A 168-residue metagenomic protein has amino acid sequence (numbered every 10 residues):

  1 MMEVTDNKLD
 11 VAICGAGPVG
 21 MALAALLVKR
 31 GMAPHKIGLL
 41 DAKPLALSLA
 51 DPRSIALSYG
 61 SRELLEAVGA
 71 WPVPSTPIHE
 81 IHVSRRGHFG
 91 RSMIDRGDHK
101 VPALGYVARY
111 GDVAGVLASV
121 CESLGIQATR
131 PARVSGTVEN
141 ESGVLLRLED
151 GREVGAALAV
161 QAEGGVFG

Functional and structural regions predicted by a protein language model:
E3-G17, G38: Beta1/beta-strand and adjacent pyrophosphate-binding region of the FAD-binding site in flavoprotein oxidoreductases
E3-T5, G31, E153: Short, flexible hinge/linker loops that cap or flank conserved catalytic cores
N7-L9, P34-K36, V144, A157-L158: Nucleotide donor/acceptor-binding cores
A12, K36-G38, H82, Q127: A structural signal for isolated positions on well-ordered beta-strands in alpha/beta enzyme cores
C14, L26-R53: Glycine-rich FAD pyrophosphate-binding loop
G20-M21: N-terminal Rossmann-fold NAD(P) dinucleotide-binding loop
L49-R86: N-terminal FAD cofactor-binding segment of flavoenzymes
T76-G168: Conserved N-terminal helical subregion
